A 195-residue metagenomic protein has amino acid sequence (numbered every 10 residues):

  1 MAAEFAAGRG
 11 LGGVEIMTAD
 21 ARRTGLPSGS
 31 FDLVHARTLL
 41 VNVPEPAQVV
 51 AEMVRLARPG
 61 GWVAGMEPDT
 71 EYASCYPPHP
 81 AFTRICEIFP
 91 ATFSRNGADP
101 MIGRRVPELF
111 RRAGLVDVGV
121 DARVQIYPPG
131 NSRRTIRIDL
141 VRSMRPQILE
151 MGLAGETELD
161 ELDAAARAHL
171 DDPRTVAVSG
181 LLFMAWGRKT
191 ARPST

Functional and structural regions predicted by a protein language model:
A2-A3: Conserved SAM-binding loop
G13-I16, V63: Hydrophobic/aromatic anchor residues within beta-strands of the central parallel beta-sheet of Rossmann-like
R22-V34: A short acidic, Gly/Pro-enriched loop at the edge of an enzyme's catalytic core that lines a small-molecule cofactor
D32-A47: A short SAM/SAH-binding and catalytic strip from SAM-dependent methyltransferases
A47-W62: A short glycine-rich, Lys/Arg-flanked "PGG" loop and its adjoining helix->strand segment in the class I
A64-N131: Conserved catalytic/acceptor-binding region of the Class I
A113-V116, R137, G180-T195: Core SAM-dependent methyltransferase catalytic element
G119-A177, R192: C-terminal helical/coil "lid" or tail adjacent to the Rossmann-like core of SAM-dependent
